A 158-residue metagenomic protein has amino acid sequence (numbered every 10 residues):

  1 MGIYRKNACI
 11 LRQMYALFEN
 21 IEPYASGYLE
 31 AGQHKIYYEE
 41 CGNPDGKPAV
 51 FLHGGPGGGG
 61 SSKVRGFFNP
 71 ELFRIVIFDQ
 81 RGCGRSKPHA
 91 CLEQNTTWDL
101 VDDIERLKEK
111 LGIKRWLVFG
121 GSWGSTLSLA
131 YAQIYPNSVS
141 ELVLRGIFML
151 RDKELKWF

Functional and structural regions predicted by a protein language model:
I3, N7-L52, L72: Alpha/beta-hydrolase fold catalytic core
Q33-P88: Conserved HGGG/HGGXW glycine-rich cap/lid loop of the alpha/beta-hydrolase fold
E39-E40, R106-K110, A130: Residue-level signal for well-ordered alpha-helical scaffold segments within enzymatic catalytic domains
P70-L72, I113, N137: Short, well-ordered coil/turn elements that cap or connect secondary structure elements
H89-L100, K153-W157: Catalytic nucleophile-loop/oxyanion-hole region of alpha/beta-hydrolase and closely related hydrolase-like folds
D99-W116: Conserved acidic catalytic loop of the alpha/beta-hydrolase fold
R115-K153: Conserved hydrolase catalytic core segment
